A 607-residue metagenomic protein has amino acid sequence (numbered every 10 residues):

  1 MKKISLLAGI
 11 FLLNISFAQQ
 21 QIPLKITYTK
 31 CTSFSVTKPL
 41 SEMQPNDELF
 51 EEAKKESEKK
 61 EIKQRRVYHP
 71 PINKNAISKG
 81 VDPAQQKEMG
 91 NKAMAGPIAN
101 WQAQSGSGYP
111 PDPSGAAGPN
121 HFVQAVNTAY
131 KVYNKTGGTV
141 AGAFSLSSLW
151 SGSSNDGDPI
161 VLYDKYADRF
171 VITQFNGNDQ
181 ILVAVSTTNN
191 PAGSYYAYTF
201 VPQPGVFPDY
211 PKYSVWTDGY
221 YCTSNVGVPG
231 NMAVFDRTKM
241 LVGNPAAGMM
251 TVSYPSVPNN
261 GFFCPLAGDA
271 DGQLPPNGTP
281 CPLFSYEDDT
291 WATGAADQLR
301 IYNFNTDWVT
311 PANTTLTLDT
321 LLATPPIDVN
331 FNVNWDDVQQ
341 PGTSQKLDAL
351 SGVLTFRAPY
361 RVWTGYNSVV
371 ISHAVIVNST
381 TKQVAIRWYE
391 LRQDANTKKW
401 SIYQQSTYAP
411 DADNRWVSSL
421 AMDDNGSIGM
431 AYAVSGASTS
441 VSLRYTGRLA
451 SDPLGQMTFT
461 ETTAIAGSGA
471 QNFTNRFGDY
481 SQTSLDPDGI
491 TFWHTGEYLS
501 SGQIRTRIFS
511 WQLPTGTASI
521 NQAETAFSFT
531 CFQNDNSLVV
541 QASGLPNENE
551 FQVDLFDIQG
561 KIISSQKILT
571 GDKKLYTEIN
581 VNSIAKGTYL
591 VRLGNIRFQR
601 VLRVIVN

Functional and structural regions predicted by a protein language model:
I4, L12-N14, M89-N91, A95: Generic signature of intrinsically disordered, low-complexity, basic-rich segments and short cationic peptides
I4-L7, N14, A523-N607: C-terminal outer-membrane/trafficking sorting elements
S5-I10, S105, S151, Q203 (+10 more regions): Generic marker of residues within folded, mature protein domains
G9-F11, T27-Y28: Short N-terminal leader segment in a subset of presequences, especially plant chloroplast and some mitochondrial
I15-Q19: Bacterial Sec-dependent signal peptides at the C-terminal "C-region" and cleavage site
Q20-G516: C-terminal PAP-associated
L513-T525: Low-complexity, Pro/Thr/Ser/Gly/Ala-rich linker/spacer regions in secreted, extracellular modular proteins
